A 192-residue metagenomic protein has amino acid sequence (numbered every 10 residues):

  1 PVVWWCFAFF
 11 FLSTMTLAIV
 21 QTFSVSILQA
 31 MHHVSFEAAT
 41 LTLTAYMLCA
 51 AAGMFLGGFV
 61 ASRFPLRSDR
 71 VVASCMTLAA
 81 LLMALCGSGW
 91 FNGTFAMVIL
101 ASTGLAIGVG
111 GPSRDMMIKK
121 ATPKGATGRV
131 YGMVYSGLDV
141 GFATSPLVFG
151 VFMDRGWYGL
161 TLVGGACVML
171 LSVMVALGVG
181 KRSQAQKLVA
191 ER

Functional and structural regions predicted by a protein language model:
V2-M47, A51-M54: Extracytoplasmic gate region of multi-pass secondary transporters
F36-E37, K124-V134: Loop-to-transmembrane helix entry/capping segments in MFS-fold secondary transporters and related SLC/MFSD carriers
M54-R67, M153-D154: Helix-to-loop junctions at the C-terminal end of transmembrane segments in multipass secondary transporters
R70-L85: Structural signature of the two symmetry-related core transmembrane helices
G87-S88, G164-R192: Multi-pass alpha-helical transporter architecture, strongest for 12-TM Major Facilitator/SLC carriers used
T94-V109: Hydrophobic core of transmembrane alpha-helices in multi-pass small-molecule transporters, especially MFS/SLC-type
V109-T122: Intracellular juxtamembrane helix-capping segments at the cytosolic ends of symmetry-related transmembrane helices
V151-V168: A membrane-interface helix-boundary motif in multi-pass transporters
